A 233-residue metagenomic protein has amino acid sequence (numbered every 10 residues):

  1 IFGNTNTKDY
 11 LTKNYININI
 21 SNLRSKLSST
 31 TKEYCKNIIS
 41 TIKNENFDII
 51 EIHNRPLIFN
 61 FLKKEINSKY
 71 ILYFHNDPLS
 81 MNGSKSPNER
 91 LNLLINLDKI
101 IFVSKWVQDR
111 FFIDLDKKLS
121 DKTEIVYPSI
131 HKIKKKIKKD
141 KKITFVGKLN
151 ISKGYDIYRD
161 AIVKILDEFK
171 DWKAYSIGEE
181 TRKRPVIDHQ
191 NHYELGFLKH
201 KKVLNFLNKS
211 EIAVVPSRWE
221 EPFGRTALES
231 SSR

Functional and structural regions predicted by a protein language model:
I1-T30, E180: N-terminal strand-loop element at the rim of the active site of nucleotide-sugar-dependent glycosyltransferases
G3-T5, V146, R159, W172-V186: Glycosyltransferase donor-sugar binding loop
I52-L57, F74: Short His-centered aromatic/hydrophobic patch
D77-P78, W106-V107, I125-K134, T181-R182: Short beta-strand->alpha-helix junction loop in the catalytic core of nucleotide-activated group-transfer enzymes
G83-S84, R90-D121: A short, active-site helix/loop in glycosyltransferases that binds the activated sugar's phosphate group
I101, K134-K153, R159-V163, Y175: Conserved donor-binding/catalytic core segment of Leloir-type glycosyltransferases
T181-L204: Nucleotide-activated donor-binding/catalytic signature segment of Leloir-type glycosyltransferases, i.e., the conserved
N208-P222: Acidic donor-binding loop of glycosyltransferase active sites
